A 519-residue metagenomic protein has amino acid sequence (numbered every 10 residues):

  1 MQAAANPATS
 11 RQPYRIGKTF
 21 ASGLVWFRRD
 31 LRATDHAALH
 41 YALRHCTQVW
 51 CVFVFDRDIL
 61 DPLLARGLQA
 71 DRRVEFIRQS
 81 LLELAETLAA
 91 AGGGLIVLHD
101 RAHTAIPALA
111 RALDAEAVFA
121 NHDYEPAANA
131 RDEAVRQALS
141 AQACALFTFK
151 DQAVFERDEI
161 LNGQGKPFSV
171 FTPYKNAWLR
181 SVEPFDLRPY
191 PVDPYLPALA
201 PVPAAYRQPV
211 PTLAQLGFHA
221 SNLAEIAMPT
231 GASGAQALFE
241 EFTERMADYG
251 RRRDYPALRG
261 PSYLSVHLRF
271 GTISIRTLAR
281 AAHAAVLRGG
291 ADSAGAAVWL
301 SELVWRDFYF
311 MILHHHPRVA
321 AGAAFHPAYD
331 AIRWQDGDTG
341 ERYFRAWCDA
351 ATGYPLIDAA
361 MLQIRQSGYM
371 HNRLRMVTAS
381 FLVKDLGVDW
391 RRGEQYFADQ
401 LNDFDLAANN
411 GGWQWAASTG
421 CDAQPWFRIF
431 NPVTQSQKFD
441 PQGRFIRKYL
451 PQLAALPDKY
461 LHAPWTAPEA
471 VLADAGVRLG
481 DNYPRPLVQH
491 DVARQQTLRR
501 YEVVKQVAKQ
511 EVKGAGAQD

Functional and structural regions predicted by a protein language model:
M1-D186, G295, A408, D491 (+1 more regions): Trp/Phe/Arg-rich N-terminal binding region typifying the photolyase-homology
A38, S80, L84, A235-L238 (+8 more regions): Alpha-helical packing segments of well-folded alpha/beta enzyme cores
G67-E75, I226-P229, S233, W347 (+2 more regions): Charge-dense, low-complexity intrinsically disordered segments
F76, S80, G231, T352 (+1 more regions): Soluble or luminal CAZymes and related metallo-dependent hydrolases
C144, G165-Y329, D440, R444-D519: Glycine/tryptophan-enriched, flexible segments
R259-D458: Active-site-proximal binding-pocket segments
